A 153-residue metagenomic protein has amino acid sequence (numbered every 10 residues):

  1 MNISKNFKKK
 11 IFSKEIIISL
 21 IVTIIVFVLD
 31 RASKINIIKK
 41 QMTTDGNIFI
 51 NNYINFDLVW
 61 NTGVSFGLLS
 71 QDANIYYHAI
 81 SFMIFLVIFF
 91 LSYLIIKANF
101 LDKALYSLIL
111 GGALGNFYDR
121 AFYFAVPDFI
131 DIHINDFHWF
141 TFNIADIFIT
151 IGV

Functional and structural regions predicted by a protein language model:
M1-V153: Alpha-helical transmembrane bundles and membrane-interface segments of multipass inner-membrane proteins
